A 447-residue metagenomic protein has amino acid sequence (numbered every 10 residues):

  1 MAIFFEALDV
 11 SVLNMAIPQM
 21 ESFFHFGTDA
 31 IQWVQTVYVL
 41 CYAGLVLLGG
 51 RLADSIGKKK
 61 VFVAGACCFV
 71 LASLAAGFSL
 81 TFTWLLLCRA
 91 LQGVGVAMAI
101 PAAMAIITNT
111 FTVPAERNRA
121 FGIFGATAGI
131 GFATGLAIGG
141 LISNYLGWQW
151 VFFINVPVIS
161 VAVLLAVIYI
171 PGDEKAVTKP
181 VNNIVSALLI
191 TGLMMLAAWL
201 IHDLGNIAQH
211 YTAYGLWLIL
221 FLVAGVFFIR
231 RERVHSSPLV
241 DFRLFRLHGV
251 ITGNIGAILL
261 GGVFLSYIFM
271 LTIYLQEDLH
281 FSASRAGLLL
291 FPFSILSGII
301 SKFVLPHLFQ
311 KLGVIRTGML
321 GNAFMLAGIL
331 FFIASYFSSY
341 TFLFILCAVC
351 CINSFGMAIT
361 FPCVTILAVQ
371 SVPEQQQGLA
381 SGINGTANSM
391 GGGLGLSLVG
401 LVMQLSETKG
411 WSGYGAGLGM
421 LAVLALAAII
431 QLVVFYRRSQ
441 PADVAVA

Functional and structural regions predicted by a protein language model:
M1, F5, L13-N14, Y211-A213 (+1 more regions): 12-transmembrane solute porter fold
M1-I168, G172, L308, L330-I333 (+6 more regions): Transmembrane-helix bundle of Major Facilitator Superfamily
I3, V39, S73, I159-A162 (+5 more regions): Helical transmembrane-bundle signal
F5-A16, C41-G44, K58, V151 (+4 more regions): Short helix-kink/termination motifs in transmembrane helices of multi-pass secondary transporters
A53-D54, L91-Q92, A176-L189, G215-F221 (+3 more regions): Alpha-helical transmembrane segments of integral membrane proteins, especially early/N-terminal helices
F62, F69, L85, I190-T191 (+3 more regions): Hydrophobic alpha-helix/TM-entry signal in multi-pass membrane transporters
G122, Y145-G256, L289: Hydrophobic transmembrane-helix bundles of small-molecule transporters
Q440-A447: Short, charged juxtamembrane terminal tails flanking transmembrane helices
